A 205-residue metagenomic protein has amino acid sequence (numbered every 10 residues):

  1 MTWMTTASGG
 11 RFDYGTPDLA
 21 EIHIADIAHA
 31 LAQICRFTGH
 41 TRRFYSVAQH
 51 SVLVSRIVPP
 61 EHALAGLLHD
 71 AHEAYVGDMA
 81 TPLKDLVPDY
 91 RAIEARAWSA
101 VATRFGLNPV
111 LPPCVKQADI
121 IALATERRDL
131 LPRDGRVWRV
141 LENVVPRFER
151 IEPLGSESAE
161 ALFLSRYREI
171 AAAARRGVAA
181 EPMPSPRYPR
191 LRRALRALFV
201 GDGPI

Functional and structural regions predicted by a protein language model:
M1-I205: Metal-dependent phosphohydrolase cores
